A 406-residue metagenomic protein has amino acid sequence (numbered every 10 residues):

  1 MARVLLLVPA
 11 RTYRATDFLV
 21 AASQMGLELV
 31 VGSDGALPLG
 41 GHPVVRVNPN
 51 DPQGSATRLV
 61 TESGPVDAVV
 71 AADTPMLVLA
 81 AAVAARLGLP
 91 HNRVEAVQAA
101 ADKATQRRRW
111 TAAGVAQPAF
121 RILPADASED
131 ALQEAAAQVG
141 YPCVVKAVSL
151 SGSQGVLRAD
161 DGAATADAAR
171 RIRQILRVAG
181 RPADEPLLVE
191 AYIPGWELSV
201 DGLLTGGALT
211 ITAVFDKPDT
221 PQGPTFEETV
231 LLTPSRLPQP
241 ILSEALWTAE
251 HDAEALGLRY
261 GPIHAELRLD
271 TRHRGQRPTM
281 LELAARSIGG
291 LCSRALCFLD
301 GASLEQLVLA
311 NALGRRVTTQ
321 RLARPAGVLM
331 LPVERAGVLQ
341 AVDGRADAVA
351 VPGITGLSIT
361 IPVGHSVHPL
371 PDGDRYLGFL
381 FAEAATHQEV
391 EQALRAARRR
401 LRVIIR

Functional and structural regions predicted by a protein language model:
M1-A96, D126-D130, I361-R375, F381-R406: ATP-binding N-terminal substructure of ATP-dependent carboxylate-amine bond-forming enzymes
A2, S243-A265, A284-Q340: Active-site "cap" helix and flanking loop/linker of ATP-utilizing ligase/carboxylase catalytic domains
A80-A81, G202, Q276-R286: A short beta-strand motif that forms the metal-chelation/ATP-contact edge of phosphoryl-transfer active sites
R86-G155: A conserved helix-loop-beta module that forms one wall/lid of the active-site cleft in ATP-utilizing catalytic domains
W110, A136-A159, R177-G195, V200 (+3 more regions): ATP-grasp fold ATP-binding core
A112, L309-R406: Peripheral (often C-terminal) accessory segments that flank ATP-dependent C-N-forming ligase machineries
A116-P118, P142-V145, R158-G195, P224-L231 (+1 more regions): Conserved ATP-binding module of the ATP-grasp superfamily
L123, V156-D161, L203-T205, D270: Short beta-strand-to-turn element immediately C-terminal to the catalytic PLP-Schiff-base lysine in fold type I
